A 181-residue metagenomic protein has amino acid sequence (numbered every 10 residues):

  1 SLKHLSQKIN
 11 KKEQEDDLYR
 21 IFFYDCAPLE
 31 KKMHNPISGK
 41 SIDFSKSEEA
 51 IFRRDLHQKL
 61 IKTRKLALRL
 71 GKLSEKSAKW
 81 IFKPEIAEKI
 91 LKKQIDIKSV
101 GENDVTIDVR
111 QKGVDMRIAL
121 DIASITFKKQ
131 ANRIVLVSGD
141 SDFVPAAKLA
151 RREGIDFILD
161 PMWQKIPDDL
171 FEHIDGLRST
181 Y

Functional and structural regions predicted by a protein language model:
S1-K89, E102-I107, I155-D156, P161: Domain-level signal for Mg2+-assisted phosphodiester chemistry and nucleotide/NA-binding surfaces in nucleic-acid
L70-Y181: Nuclease catalytic cores that cleave nucleic-acid phosphodiester bonds, predominantly acidic two-metal-ion
